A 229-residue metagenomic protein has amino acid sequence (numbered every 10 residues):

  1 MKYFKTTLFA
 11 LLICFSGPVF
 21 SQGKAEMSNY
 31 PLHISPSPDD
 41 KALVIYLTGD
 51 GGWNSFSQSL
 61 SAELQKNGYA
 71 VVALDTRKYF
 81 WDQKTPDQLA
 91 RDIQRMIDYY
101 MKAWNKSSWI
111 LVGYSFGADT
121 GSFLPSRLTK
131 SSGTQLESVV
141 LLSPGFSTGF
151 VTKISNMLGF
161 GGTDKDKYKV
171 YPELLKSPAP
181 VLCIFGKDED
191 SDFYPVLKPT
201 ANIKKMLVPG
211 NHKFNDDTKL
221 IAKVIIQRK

Functional and structural regions predicted by a protein language model:
C14-S16: N-terminal signal peptide c-region/cleavage motif recognized by signal peptidases
M27-Y69, A73-T76: Short, surface-exposed "cap/lid" segments of acyl-processing enzymes
S35-P36, F150-A201: The feature captures the conserved acid-bearing segment of alpha/beta-hydrolase catalytic domains
Q83-W104, S122-F123: Alpha/beta-hydrolase active-site loop
V112-G121: Gly/Ala-rich beta-loop-alpha elbow adjacent to hydrolase catalytic centers
F123-E137: Conserved hydrolase catalytic core segment
S138-F150: Active-site nucleophile loop of the alpha/beta-hydrolase fold
I203-K229: C-terminal catalytic histidine-bearing segment of alpha/beta-hydrolase fold enzymes
